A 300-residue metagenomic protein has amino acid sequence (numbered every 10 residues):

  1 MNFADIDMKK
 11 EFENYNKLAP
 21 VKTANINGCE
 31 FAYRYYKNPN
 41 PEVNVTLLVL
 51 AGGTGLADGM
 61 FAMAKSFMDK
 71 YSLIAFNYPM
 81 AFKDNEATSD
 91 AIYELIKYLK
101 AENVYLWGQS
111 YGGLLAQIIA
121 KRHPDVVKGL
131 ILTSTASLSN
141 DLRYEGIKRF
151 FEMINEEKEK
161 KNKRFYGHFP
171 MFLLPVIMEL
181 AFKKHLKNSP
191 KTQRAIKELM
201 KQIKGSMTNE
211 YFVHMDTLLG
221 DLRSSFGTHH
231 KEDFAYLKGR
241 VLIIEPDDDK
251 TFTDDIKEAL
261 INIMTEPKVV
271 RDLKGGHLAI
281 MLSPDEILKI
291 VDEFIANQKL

Functional and structural regions predicted by a protein language model:
G28-F82: Conserved HGGG/HGGXW glycine-rich cap/lid loop of the alpha/beta-hydrolase fold
I74-W107, Y111: Active-site loop/oxyanion-hole signature of alpha/beta-hydrolase fold enzymes
E102-G146: Conserved hydrolase catalytic core segment
L130-H168: Flexible "cap/lid" loop of the alpha/beta hydrolase fold
D141-L142, R164-A235: Conserved alpha/beta-hydrolase catalytic His-Asp/Glu region
L237, I243-E245: Short beta-strand/loop motif that positions the catalytic acidic residue of the alpha/beta-hydrolase fold
K250-I256: Conserved alpha/beta-hydrolase "acid-adjacent" motif
G275-P284, L288: Catalytic histidine-centered segment of alpha/beta-hydrolase-like enzymes
